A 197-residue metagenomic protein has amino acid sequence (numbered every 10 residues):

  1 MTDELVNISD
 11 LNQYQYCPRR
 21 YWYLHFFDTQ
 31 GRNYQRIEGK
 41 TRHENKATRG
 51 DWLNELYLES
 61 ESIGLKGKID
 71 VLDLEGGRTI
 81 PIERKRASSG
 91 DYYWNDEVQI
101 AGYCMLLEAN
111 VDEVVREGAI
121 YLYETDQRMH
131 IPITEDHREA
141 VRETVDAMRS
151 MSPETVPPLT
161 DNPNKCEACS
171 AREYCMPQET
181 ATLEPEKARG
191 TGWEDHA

Functional and structural regions predicted by a protein language model:
M1-D10: C-terminal, charged and often intrinsically disordered regions of DNA end-processing helicases and nucleases
N12-Y57: Acidic-basic catalytic patches of nuclease active cores, encompassing PD-(D/E)XK and other metal-cofactor nuclease
C17, L65-G90, A101-M105: Conserved catalytic cores of phosphodiester-cleaving nucleases, focusing on short active-site segments
G39-G77, N95: Active-site metal-binding core of divalent-cation-utilizing nuclease and nuclease-like domains
R49-S62, A109-A197: Metal-dependent nuclease catalytic regions and adjoining charged, substrate-binding loops involved in nucleic-acid end
K85-Y93, H130-T134: Short histidine-centered catalytic/ligand-binding loop motif
D91-N95, V141-R142: A short, polar/proline- and glycine-enriched secondary-structure boundary/capping micro-motif
W94-G118: Metal-dependent nuclease catalytic cores in nucleic-acid-processing enzymes, especially RNase H-like/related
